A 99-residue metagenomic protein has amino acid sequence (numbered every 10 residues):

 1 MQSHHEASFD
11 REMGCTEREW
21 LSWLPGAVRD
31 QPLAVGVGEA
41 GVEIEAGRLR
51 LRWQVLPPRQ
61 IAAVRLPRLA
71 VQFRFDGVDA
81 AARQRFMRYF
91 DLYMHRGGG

Functional and structural regions predicted by a protein language model:
M1-Q31: Terminal, regulation- and interaction-focused segments at domain boundaries
S3-S8, P58-Q60, D76-D79, G97: Mature extracytoplasmic or otherwise solvent-exposed domains
R11-C15, F73-V78: Short beta-strand-to-loop capping motifs
E17-S22, D79-R85: Short, conserved charged micro-motifs
V28-Q31, F90-G98: A common structural junction motif
A34-V35, E39-R52: Intrinsically disordered, low-complexity regulatory segments
A46-R65: A short, structured beta-strand/loop element
R68-Q72: Active-site-adjacent structural patch at catalytic or cofactor/ligand-binding sites
